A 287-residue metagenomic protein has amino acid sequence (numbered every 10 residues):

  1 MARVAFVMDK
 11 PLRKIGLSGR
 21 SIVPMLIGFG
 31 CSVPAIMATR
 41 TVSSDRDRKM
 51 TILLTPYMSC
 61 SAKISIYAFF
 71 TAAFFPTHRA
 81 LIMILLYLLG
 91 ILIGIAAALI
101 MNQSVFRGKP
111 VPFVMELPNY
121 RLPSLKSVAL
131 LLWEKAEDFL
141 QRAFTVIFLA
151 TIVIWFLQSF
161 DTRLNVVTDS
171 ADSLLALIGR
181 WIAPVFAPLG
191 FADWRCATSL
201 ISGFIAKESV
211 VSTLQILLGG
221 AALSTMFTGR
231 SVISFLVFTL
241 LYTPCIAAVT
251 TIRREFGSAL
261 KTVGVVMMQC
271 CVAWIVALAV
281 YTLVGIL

Functional and structural regions predicted by a protein language model:
M1-A2, A98-P112, R163-V167, L283-L287: Juxtamembrane/interface segments at transmembrane-helix termini
A2, I15, S21, I36-M50 (+2 more regions): Extended, low-charge hydrophobic alpha-helical regions
A2-S32, R107-L131: Juxtamembrane inter-helical linkers in multi-pass membrane proteins
M8-P11, P56-S59, L81-A97, T168-A187 (+1 more regions): Small-residue-enriched core segments of transmembrane alpha-helices in multipass membrane transport and channel
F29-A35, L53-A68, L85-G94, I205-V211 (+2 more regions): Membrane-embedded alpha-helical segments of transport systems, primarily multispan ion/solute transporters
Y57, S61-I84, A247-S258, A279-L287: Transmembrane helix-loop junctions at the membrane interface of multipass transporters and ion channels
T71-A73, Y87-M101, I147-S159, F235-L241 (+1 more regions): Hydrophobic core segments of alpha-helical transmembrane domains in multi-pass membrane transport and ion-translocation
L81, R107-P110, Y120-N165, A183: Long hydrophobic segments that form regular secondary structure
